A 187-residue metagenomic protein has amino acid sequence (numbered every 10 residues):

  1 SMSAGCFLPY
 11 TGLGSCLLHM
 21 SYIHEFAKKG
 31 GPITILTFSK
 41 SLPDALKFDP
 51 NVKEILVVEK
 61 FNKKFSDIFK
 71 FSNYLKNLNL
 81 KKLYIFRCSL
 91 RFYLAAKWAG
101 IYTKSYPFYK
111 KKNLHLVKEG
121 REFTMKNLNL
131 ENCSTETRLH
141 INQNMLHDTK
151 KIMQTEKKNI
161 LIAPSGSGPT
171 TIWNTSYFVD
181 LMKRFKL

Functional and structural regions predicted by a protein language model:
S1-L187: Catalytic machinery of carbohydrate-active enzymes, primarily nucleotide-sugar-dependent glycosyltransferases
